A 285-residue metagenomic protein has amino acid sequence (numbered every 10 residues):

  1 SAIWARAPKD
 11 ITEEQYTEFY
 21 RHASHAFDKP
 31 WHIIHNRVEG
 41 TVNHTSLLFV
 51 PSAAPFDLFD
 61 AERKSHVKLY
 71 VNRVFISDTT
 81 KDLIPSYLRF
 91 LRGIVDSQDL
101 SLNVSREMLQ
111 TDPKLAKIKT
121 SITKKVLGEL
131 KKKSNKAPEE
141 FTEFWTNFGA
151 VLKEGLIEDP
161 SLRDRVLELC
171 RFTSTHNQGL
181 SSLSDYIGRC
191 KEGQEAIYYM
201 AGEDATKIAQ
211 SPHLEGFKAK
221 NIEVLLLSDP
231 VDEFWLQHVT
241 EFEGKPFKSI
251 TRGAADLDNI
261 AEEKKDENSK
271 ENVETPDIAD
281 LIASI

Functional and structural regions predicted by a protein language model:
S1-I285: Conserved GHKL (Bergerat-fold) ATPase module
